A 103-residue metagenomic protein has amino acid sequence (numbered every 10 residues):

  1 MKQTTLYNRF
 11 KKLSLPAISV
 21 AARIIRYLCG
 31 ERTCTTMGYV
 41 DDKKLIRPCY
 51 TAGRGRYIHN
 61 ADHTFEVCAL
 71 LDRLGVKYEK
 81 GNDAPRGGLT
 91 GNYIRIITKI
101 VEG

Functional and structural regions predicted by a protein language model:
M1-T5, K99-G103: Short intrinsically disordered terminal tails
K2, F10, S14-P16, I24-T33: Glycine-rich short-loop/terminal segments
Q3-L6, A17-A21, H63-V67, Y93: Short amphipathic alpha-helical segments that mediate assembly, nucleic-acid/protein binding, or membrane association
R9, I25-R26, R73, E102: Short intrinsically disordered, low-complexity segments
S14, I18-S19, G81: Short, intrinsically disordered, low-complexity terminal segments
S19, I25-R26, R47, R95-I97 (+1 more regions): Residues marking helix boundaries in flexible regions
L28-R95: Acidic, low-complexity, intrinsically disordered interaction modules
